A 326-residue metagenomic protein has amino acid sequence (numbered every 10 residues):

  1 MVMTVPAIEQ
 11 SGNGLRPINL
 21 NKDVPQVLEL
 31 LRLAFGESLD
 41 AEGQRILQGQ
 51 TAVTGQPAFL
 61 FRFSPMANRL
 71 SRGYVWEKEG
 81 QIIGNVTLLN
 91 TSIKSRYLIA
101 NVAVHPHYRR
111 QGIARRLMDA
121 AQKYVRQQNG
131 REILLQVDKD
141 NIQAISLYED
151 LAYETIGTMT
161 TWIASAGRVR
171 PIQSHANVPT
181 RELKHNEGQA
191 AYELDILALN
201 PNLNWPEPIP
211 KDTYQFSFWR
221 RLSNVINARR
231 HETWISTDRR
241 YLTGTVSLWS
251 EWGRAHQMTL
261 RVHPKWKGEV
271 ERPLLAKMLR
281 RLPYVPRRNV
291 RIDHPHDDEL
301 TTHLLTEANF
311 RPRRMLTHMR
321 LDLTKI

Functional and structural regions predicted by a protein language model:
G14-E42, V178-P206: A short beta-loop-alpha structural element at the N-terminal edge of CoA-dependent acyl/N-acetyltransferase catalytic
L31-I82, T87, W205-H231: Active-site rim helix/loop that mediates acceptor-substrate recognition in acyltransferases
S71-V75, Q81-L89, L98, A103 (+2 more regions): Conserved beta-strand in the GNAT
N101-V104, R110-Q127, S146-D150, G268-L282: Conserved acetyl-CoA-binding loop-helix of GNAT-fold acetyltransferases
H105, L135-A144, I163-A166, R291-T302 (+1 more regions): Conserved beta-strand-loop-alpha-helix junction that forms the acyl-donor binding cleft
Q111, R115, K139-G157, H296-R314: Conserved active-site alpha-helix within GNAT-family acetyltransferase domains
V125-Q136, Y284-P295: Conserved GNAT acetyl-CoA-binding A-motif
Q136-V137, E154-G167, R311-L323: Conserved catalytic-core motifs of GNAT/GCN5-like acyltransferases
